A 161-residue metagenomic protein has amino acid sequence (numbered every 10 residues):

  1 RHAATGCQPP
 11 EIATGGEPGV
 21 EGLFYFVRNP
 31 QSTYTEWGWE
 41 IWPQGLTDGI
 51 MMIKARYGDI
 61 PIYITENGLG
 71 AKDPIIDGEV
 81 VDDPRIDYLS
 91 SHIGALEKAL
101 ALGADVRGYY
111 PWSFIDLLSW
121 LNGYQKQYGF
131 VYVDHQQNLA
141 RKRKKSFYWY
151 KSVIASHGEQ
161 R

Functional and structural regions predicted by a protein language model:
R1-R161: Non-catalytic scaffold segments within catalytic domains of secreted glycoside hydrolases
